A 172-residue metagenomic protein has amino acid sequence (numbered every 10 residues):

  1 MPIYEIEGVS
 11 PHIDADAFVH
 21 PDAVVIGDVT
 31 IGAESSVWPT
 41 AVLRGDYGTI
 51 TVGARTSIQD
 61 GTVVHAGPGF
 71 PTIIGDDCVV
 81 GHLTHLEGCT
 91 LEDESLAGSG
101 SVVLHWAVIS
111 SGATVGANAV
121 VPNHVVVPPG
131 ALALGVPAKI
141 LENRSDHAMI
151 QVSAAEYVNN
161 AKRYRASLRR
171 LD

Functional and structural regions predicted by a protein language model:
M1-H12, D46-A54, D60-T62, A66-I74 (+1 more regions): Glycine-rich hexapeptide-repeat left-handed beta-helix
I6-P11, A15-T51, G69: N-terminal first-folded block
